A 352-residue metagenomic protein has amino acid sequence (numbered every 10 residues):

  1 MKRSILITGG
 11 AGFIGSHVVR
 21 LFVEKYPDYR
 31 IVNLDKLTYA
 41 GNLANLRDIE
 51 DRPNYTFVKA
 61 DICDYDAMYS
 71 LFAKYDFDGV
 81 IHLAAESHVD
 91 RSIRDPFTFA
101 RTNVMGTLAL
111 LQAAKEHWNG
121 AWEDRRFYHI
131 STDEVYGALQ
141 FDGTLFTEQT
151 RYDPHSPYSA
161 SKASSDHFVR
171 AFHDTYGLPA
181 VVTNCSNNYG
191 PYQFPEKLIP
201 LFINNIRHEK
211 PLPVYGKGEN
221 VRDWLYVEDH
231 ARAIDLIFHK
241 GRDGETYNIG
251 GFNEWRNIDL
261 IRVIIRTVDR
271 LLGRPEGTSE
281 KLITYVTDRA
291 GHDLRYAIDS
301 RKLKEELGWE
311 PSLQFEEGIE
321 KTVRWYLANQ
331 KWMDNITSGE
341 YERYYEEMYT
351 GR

Functional and structural regions predicted by a protein language model:
M1-N188, E228, F238, K321 (+2 more regions): N-terminal Rossmann-like NAD(P)+-binding domain of SDR-like oxidoreductases, especially those catalyzing
I5-L6, V18, A60-C63, P200-R352: C-terminal substrate-binding subdomain of Rossmann-fold SDR/epimerase-dehydratase oxidoreductases
G9, F13, R126, S156 (+6 more regions): Amphipathic alpha-helical recognition patches that constitute DNA-binding helices
G15, N42, S92, L139 (+4 more regions): Alpha-helix N-cap/helix-start motif
L37, N187-G190, N220-V221, R289-A290: Short histidine/acidic/glycine/proline-rich micro-motifs that form metal- and phosphate-coordinating active-site loops
Y39, P191, G251: Short, conserved catalytic or interaction motifs in soluble domains
I49, D142, P195-I203: A glycine/serine/threonine-rich, flexible loop-to-helix segment that serves as the NAD(P) cofactor-binding "lid"
